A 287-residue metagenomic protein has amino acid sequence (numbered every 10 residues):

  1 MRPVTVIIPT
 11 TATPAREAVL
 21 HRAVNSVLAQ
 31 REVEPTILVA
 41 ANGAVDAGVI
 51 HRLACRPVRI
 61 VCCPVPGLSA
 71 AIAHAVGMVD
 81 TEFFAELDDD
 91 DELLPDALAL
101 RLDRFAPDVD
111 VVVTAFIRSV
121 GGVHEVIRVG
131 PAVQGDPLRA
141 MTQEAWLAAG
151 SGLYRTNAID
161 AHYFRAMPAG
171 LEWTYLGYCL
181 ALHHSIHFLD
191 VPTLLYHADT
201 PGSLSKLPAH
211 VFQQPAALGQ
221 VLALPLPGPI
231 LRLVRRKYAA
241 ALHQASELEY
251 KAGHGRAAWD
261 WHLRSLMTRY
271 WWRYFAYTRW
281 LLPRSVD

Functional and structural regions predicted by a protein language model:
M1-S26: N-proximal low-complexity "stem/linker" segments adjacent to membrane-targeting elements
N25-E34: Short, acidic, metal-binding catalytic loop of nucleotide-sugar glycosyltransferases
E34-A44, V61-P64: Short beta-strand/loop segment that forms part of the nucleotide-sugar
C55-V58, V65-A70, L98-I159: Flexible acidic/His/Gly-enriched loops in nucleotide-sugar-dependent glycosyltransferase catalytic domains
C63-V79: Glycine-rich, basic loop-to-helix element that forms the pyrophosphate-binding segment of sugar-nucleotide handling
F84: Short aromatic/hydrophobic "clamp" motif used to bind/position activated sugar donors
V133-A209: Conserved nucleotide-sugar donor-binding catalytic segment
M141, P192, Y196-D199, S205-R232 (+1 more regions): Catalytic core of nucleotide-sugar-dependent glycosyltransferases
